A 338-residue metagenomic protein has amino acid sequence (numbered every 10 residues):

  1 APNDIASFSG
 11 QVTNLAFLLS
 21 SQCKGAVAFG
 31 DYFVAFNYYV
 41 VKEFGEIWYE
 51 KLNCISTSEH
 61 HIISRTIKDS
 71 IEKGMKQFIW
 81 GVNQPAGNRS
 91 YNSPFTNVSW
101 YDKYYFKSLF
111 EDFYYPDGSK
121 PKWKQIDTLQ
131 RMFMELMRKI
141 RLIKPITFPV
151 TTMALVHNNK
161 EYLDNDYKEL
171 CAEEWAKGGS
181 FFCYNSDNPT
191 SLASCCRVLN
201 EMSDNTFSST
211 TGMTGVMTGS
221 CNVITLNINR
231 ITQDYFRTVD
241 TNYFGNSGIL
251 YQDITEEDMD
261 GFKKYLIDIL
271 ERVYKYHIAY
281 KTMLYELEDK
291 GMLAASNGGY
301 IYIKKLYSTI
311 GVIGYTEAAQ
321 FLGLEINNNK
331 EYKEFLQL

Functional and structural regions predicted by a protein language model:
A1-K304, E325, N329-L338: Conserved catalytic cores of very large enzyme subunits
S308-F321: Contiguous, well-ordered alpha-helical segments that form the cores/surfaces of helical PPI scaffolds
